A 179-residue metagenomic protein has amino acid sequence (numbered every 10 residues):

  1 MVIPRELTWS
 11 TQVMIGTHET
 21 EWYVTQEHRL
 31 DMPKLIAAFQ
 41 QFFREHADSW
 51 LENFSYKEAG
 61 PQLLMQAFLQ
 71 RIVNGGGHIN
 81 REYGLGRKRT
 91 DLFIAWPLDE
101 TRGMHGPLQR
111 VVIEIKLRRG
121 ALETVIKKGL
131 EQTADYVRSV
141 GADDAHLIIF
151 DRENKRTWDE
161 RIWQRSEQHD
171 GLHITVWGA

Functional and structural regions predicted by a protein language model:
M1-W22: Short capping/hinge segments at domain boundaries that bridge a core fold to an adjacent linker or tail
K34, A38-R81: Acidic-basic catalytic patches of nuclease active cores, encompassing PD-(D/E)XK and other metal-cofactor nuclease
P61, G86-T90, L172: Short beta-strand or tight-loop elements that sit immediately N-terminal to catalytic metal-binding acidic residues
F68-L108: Active-site metal-binding core of divalent-cation-utilizing nuclease and nuclease-like domains
V111-I113, D144: Structural motif
I115-T124: Short beta-strand-loop-alpha-helix junction that forms the active-site gateway of nucleic-acid-processing nucleases
I126-L130, A134-E167: Nucleic-acid nuclease catalytic cores
I162-A179: Intrinsically disordered, low-complexity terminal regions enriched in charged/polar residues
